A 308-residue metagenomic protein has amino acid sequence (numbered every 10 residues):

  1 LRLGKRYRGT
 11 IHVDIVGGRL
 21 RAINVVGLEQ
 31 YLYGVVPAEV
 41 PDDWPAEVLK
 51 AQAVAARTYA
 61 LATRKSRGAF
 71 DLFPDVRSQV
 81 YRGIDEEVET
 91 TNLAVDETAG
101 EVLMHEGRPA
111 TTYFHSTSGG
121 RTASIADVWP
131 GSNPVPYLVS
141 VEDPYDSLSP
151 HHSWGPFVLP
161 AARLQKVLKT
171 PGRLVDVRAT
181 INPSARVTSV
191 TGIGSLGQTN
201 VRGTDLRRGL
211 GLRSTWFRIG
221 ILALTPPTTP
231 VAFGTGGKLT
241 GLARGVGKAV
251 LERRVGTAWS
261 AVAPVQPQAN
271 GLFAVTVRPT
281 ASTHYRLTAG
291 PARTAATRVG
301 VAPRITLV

Functional and structural regions predicted by a protein language model:
L1-T257, Q266-L272, V277-Y285, P291-R293 (+1 more regions): Conserved, single-site charged/polar hotspot
S260-V262: A structural motif specific to WD40 beta-propellers
